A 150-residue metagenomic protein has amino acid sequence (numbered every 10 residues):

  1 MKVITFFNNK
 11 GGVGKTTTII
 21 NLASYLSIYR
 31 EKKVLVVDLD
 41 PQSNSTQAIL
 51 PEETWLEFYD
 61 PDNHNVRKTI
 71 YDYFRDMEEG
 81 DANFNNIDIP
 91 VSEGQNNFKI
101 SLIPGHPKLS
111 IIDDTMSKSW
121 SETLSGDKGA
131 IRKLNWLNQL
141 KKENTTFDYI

Functional and structural regions predicted by a protein language model:
M1-I150: P-loop NTP-binding core
